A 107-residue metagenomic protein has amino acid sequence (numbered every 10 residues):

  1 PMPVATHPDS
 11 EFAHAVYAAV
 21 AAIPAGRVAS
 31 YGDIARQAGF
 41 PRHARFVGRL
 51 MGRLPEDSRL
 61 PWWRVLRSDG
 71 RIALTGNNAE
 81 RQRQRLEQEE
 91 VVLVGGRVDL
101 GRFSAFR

Functional and structural regions predicted by a protein language model:
M2-R107: Nucleic acid-binding interface residues in structured DNA/RNA-binding domains, emphasizing the DNA-engaging scaffolds
